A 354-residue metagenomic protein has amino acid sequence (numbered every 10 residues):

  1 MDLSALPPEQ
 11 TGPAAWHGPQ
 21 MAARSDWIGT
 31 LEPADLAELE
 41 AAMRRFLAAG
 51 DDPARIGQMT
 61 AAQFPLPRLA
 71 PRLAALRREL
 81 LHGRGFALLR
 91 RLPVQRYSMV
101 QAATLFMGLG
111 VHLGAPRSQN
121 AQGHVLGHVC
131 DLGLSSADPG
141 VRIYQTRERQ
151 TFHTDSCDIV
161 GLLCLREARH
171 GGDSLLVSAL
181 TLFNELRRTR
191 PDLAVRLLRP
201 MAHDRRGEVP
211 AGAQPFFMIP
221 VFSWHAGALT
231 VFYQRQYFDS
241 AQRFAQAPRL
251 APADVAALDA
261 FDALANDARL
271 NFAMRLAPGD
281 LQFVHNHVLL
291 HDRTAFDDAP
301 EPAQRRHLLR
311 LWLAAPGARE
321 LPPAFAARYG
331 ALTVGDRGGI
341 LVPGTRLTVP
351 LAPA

Functional and structural regions predicted by a protein language model:
M1-A75, H82, A87, R91-R96 (+4 more regions): Active-site environment of non-heme Fe oxygenases that use a 2-His-1-carboxylate facial triad
V100-M107, L176-S178: "Short basic amphipathic alpha-helical interaction patches in structured regions
F106-R117: A short alpha->loop->secondary-structure connector
